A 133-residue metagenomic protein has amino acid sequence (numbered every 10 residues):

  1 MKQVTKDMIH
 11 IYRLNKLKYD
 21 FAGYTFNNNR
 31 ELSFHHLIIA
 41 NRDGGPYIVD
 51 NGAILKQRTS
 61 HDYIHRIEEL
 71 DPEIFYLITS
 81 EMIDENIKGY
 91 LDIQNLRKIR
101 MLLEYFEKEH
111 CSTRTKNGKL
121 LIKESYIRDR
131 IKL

Functional and structural regions predicted by a protein language model:
M1-K2, K116: Short Lys/Arg-rich cationic patches that frequently serve as NLS/NoLS or arginine-rich RNA/DNA-binding motifs
K2-S33, K56: Short cysteine-rich loop/turn motifs with clustered Cys
D7, R66-P72, D84-I87: Short, solvent-exposed helix-helix connector turns and helix-capping sites enriched in acidic/polar residues
F21-A53, Y63-I67: Histidine-centered nuclease catalytic patch
H36-R42, D71-E81: Short cysteine/histidine-rich metal-coordination sites, predominantly Zn2+-binding motifs
G52-I78: Short Cys/His-centered divalent metal-binding micro-motifs
L77-L91: Short, mixed-charge aromatic SLiMs
I87-L133: Short flanking/linker segments adjacent to small metal-binding domains or redox-active Cys/His motifs
